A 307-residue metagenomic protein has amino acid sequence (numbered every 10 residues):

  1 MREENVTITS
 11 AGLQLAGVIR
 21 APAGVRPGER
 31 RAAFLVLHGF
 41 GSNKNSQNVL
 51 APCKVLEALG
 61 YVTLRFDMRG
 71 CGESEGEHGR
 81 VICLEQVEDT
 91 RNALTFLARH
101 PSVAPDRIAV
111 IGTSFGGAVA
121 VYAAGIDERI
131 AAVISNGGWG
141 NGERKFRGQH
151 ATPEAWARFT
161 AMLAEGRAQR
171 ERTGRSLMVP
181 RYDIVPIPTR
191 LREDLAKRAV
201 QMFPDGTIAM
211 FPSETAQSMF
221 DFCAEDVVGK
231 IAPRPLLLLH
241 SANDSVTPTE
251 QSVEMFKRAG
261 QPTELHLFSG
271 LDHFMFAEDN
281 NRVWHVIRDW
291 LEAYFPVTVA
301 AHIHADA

Functional and structural regions predicted by a protein language model:
M1-A32: N-terminal cap/lid segment of alpha/beta-hydrolase-fold proteins
G41-K54, M68: The serine-hydrolase catalytic nucleophile loop
K44-S46, C71-A109: Catalytic nucleophile-loop/oxyanion-hole region of alpha/beta-hydrolase and closely related hydrolase-like folds
C53-E75: Conserved alpha/beta-hydrolase
V119-R198: Alpha/beta-hydrolase-fold enzymes
I231-A232, L238-H240: Short beta-strand/loop motif that positions the catalytic acidic residue of the alpha/beta-hydrolase fold
S245-Q251: Conserved alpha/beta-hydrolase "acid-adjacent" motif
L271-W284: Catalytic histidine-centered segment of alpha/beta-hydrolase-like enzymes
